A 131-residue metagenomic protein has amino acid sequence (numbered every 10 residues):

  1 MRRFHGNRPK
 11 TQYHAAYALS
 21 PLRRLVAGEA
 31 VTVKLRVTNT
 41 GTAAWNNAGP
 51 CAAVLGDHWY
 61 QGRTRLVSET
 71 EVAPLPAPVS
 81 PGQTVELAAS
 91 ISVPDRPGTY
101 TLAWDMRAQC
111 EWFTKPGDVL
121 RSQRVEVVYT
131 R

Functional and structural regions predicted by a protein language model:
R2-V26: Low-complexity, acidic Ser/Thr/Pro/Gly-rich terminal tails and inter-domain linkers that flank the onset of structured
H14-Y17, H58-L75: Short beta-strand and strand-turn-strand segments in soluble, beta-rich domains
A27-A43: Short beta-strand elements of extracellular/lumenal beta-sandwich folds
T40-L66, D105-R107: Short acidic, flexible loop segments centered on an aromatic residue
W45-N46, C110-R121: Beta-sandwich strand segments
P74-V85: Short proline/glycine- and polar residue-rich coil/turn motifs
S90-G98: Short, surface-exposed loop/turn segments at beta-strand-coil junctions that are enriched for proline with nearby
G98-A108: Short, surface-exposed ligand- or partner-binding patches at beta-edge/loop junctions that are enriched in aromatics
